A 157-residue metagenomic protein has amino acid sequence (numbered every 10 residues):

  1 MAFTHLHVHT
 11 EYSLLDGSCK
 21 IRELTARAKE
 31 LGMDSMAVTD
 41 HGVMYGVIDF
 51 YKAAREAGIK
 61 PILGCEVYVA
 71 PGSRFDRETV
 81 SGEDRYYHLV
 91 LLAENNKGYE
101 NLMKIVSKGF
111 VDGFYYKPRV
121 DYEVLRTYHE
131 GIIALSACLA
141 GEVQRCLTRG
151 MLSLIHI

Functional and structural regions predicted by a protein language model:
M1-I155: Phosphodiester-processing cores and adjacent nucleic acid-binding clamps
